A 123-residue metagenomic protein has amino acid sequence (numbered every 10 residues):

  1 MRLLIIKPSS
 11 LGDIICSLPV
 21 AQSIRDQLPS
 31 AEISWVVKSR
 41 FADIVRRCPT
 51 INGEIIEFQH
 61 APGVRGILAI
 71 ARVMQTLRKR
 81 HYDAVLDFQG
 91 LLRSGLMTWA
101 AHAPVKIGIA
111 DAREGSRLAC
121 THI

Functional and structural regions predicted by a protein language model:
M1-I123: Catalytic machinery of carbohydrate-active enzymes, primarily nucleotide-sugar-dependent glycosyltransferases
